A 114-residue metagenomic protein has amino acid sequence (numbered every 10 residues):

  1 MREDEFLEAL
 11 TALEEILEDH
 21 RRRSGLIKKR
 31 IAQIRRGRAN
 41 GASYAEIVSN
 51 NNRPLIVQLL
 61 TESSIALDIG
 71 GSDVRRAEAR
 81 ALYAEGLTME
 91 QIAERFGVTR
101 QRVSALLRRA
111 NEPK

Functional and structural regions predicted by a protein language model:
M1-N52: General nucleic-acid-binding
E3-L17, N52-A77: Short, Lys/Arg-enriched anionic-surface-contact patches
L60, E90, Q101, R109-K114: Charge-enriched, low-complexity helical/IDR scaffolding segments
R76, Q101-V103: Hydrophobic alpha-helical segments, especially transmembrane helices and their immediate juxtamembrane helical caps
R80, E90-Q91: Residues within the helices of the helix-turn-helix
Y83, F96, L107-K114: DNA major-groove recognition helix of helix-turn-helix
G86-L87: Residue at a beta-strand N-cap/secondary-structure junction
Q91-F96, V103: Short alpha-helical "recognition helix" segments of helix-turn-helix
